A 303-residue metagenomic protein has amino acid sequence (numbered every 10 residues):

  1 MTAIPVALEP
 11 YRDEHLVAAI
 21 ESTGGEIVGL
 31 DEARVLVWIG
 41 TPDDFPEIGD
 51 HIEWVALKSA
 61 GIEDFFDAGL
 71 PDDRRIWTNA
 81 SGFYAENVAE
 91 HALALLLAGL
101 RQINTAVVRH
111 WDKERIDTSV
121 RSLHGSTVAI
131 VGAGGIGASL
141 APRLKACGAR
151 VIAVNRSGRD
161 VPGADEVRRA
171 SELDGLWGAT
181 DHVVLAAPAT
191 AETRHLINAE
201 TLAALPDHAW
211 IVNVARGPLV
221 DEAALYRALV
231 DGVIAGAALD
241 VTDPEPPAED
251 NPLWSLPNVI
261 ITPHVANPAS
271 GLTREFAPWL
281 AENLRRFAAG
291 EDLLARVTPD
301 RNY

Functional and structural regions predicted by a protein language model:
M1-L36, G40-T41: N-terminal glycine-/charge-rich "phosphate-binding" loop or analogous flexible N-terminal tail
G24-A33, D43-P46, D165-A179: Short acidic low-complexity segments
R34-H110, R121: Phosphate/diphosphate ligand-binding glycine-rich loop within oxidoreductases
A89-T105, A146-A149, P278-E291: Oxidoreductase and adenylate-handling cofactor-binding alpha/beta cores
A106-S139, E166: Glycine-rich NAD(P)-binding loop of Rossmann-like domains
A146-G163: NAD(P)-binding Rossmann-fold cofactor-contacting core
G158-P252: Rossmann-like adenosine-cofactor binding region
H208, V214-Y303: Rossmann-like dinucleotide-binding domain for NAD(H)/NADP(H)
